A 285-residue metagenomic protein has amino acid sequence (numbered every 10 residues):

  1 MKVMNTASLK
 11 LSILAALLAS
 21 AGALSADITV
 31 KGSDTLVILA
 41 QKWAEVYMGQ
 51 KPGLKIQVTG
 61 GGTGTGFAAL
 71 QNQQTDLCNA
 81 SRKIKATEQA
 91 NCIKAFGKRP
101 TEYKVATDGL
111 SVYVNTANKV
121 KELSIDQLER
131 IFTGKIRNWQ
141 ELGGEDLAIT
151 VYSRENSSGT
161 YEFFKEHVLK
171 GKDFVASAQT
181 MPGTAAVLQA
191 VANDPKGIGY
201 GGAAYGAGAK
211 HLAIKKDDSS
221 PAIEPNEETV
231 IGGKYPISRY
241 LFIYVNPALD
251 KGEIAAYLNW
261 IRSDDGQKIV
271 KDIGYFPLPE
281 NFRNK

Functional and structural regions predicted by a protein language model:
K2-I13: Bacterial N-terminal signal peptides that target proteins for export
A15-S25: Hydrophobic h-region of N-terminal signal peptides that target proteins for export in Gram-negative bacteria
L24-K285: Exported/periplasmic ABC-transporter solute-binding proteins
